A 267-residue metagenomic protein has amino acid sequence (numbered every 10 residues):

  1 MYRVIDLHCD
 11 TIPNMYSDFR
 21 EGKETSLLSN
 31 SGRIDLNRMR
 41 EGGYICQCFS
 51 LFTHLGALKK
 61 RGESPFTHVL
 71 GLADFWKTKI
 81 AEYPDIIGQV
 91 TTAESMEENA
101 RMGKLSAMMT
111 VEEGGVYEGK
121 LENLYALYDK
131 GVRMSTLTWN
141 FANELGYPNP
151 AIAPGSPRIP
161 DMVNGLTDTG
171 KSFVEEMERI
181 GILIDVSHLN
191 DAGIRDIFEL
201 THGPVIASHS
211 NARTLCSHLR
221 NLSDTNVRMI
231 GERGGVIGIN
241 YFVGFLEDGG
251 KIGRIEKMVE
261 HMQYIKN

Functional and structural regions predicted by a protein language model:
M1-P160, S217-N267: N-terminal hydrophobic targeting/anchoring segments and the immediately downstream early-domain regions of hydrolases
R3, I180, G203-P204, G235: The start of beta-strands in P-loop NTPase/AAA+ ATPase cores
V4-T11, L189, A207-N211: Histidine-centered catalytic micro-motifs
L7, G165-L166, E199, G234: Short hydrophobic/aromatic-rich motifs at helix boundaries and adjacent loops
R158, M162-F198, A207-S208: Loop-centered beta-sheet repeat module
D191, R195, E199-G231: Acidic, glycine-rich loop-and-beta core segments that form the ion-binding/anion-interacting portion of active sites
